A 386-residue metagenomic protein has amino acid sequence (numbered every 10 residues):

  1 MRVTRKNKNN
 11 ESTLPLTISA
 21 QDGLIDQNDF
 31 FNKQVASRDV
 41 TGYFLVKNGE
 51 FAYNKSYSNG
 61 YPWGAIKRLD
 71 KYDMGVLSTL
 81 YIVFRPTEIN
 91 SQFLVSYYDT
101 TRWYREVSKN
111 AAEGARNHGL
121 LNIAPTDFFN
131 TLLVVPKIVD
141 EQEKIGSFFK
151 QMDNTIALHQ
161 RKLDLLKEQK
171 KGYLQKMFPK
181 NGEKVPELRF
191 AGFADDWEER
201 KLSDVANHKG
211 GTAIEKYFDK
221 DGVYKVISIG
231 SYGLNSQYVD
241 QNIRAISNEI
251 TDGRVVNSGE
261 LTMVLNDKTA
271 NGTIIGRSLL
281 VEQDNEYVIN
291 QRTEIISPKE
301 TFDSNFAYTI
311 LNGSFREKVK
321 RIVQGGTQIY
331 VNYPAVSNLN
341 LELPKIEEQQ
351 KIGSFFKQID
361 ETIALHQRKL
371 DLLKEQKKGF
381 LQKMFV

Functional and structural regions predicted by a protein language model:
M1-K8, R189-T212: Non-catalytic DNA-recognition/assembly elements of restriction-modification systems
R5-A36, S203-A206, E215-I246: DNA target-recognition patches
Q34, I82-P86, N130-V135, L188-A191 (+3 more regions): Short, well-ordered beta-strand elements within core beta-sheets of diverse protein domains
R38-R105, A112, R116-N117, S228-I229 (+1 more regions): A short beta-sheet element
M74-L80, A115-E141, A213-I214, E286-R292 (+1 more regions): A short glycine-rich beta-alpha junction/loop motif
G114, R161, M177-K180: Transmembrane alpha-helices and immediately adjacent membrane-cytoplasm interface residues in multi-pass integral
L132-G172, G182, L188-S203, N340-G379: Amphipathic alpha-helical segments
